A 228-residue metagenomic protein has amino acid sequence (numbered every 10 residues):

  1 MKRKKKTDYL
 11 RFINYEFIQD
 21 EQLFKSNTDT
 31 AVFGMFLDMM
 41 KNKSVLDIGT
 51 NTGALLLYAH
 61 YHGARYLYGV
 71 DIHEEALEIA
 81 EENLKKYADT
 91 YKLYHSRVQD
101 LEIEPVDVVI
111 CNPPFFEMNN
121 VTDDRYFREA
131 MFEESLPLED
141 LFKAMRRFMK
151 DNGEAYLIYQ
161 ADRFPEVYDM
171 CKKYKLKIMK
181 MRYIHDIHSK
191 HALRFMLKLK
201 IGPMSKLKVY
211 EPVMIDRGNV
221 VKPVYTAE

Functional and structural regions predicted by a protein language model:
K4-S44, T50-Y61, V209-M214: SAM-dependent Rossmann-like transferase core, predominantly class I methyltransferases with a strong bias toward
E16-I18, Q22, L136-A192: Conserved Class I SAM-dependent methyltransferase catalytic core
F24, T28, T50, L67 (+4 more regions): Residues at secondary-structure transition points
F33, N112, L141, L199: Residue-level signal for inorganic ion chemistry
G34, R125-R128, K173-Y174: Glycine-rich, phosphate-binding/catalytic loops in enzymes
M35-C111, E117-T122: Conserved SAM/SAH cofactor-binding pocket of Class I
P113-D140: Mobile active-site "lid"/loop adjacent to the S-adenosyl-L-methionine
S189-E228: SAM/dcSAM-binding transferase cores
